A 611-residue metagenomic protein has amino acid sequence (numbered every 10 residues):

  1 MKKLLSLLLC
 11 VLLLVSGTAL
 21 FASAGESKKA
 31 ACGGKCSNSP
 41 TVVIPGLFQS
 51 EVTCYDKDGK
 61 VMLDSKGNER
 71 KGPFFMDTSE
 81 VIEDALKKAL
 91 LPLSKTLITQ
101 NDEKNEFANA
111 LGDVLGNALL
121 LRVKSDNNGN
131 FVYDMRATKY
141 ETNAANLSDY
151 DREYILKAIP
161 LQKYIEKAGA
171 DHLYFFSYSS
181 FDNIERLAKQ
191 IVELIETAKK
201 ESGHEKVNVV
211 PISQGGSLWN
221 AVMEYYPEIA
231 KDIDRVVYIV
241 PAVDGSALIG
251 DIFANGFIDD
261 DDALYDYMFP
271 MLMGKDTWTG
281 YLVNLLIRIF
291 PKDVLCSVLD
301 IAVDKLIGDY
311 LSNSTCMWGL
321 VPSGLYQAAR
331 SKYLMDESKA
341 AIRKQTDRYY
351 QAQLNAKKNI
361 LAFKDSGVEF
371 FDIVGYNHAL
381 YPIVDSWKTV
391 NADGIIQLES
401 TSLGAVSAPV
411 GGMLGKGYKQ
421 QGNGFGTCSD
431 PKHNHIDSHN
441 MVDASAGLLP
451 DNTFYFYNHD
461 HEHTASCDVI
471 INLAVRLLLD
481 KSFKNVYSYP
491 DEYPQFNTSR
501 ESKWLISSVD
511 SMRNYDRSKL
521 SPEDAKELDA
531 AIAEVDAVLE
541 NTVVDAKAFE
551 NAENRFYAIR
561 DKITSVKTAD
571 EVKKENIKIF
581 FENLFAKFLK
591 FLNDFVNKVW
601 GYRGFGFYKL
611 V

Functional and structural regions predicted by a protein language model:
M1-L4: Positively charged n-region of N-terminal signal peptides that target proteins for export
L9, L13-G17: Hydrophobic core
G17-C32: Sec-dependent signal peptide cleavage junction
K28-V210, S217-F269, D393, L398-E399 (+2 more regions): N-terminal non-catalytic accessory region
E106, R186, Q190-E193, S217 (+8 more regions): Extracytoplasmic/secreted proteins, especially bacterial periplasmic and envelope-associated proteins
D260-A340: Alpha/beta-hydrolase-fold enzymes
A328-S507, I577-W600, F605-Y608: C-terminal subdomain of alpha/beta-hydrolase-fold enzymes, centered on the catalytic histidine and its supporting
T498-I577: Beta-rich interaction/scaffold domains
